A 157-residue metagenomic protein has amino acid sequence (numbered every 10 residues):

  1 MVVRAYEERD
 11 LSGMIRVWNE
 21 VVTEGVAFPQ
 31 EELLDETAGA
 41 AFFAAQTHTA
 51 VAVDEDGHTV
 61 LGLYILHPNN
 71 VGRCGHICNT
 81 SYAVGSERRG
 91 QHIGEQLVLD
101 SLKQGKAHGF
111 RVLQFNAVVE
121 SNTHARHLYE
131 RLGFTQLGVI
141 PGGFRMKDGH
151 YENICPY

Functional and structural regions predicted by a protein language model:
V2-M14: A short beta-loop-alpha structural element at the N-terminal edge of CoA-dependent acyl/N-acetyltransferase catalytic
E8, A27-E87, V98-L99, Q104: Acetyl-CoA-dependent GNAT
R16-E32: Helix-loop element at the rim of GNAT/NAT acetyltransferase active sites that forms part of the acceptor-substrate
Y82, I140, M146-Y157: Terminal substrate-recognition subdomain of acyl/acetyltransferases
R89, F115-A125, G143-K147: Conserved beta-strand-loop-alpha-helix junction that forms the acyl-donor binding cleft
G90-A107, R126-R131: Conserved acetyl-CoA-binding loop-helix of GNAT-fold acetyltransferases
G105-V118: Conserved GNAT acetyl-CoA-binding A-motif
Y129, F134, Y157: Conserved active-site tyrosine of GNAT-family acetyltransferases
